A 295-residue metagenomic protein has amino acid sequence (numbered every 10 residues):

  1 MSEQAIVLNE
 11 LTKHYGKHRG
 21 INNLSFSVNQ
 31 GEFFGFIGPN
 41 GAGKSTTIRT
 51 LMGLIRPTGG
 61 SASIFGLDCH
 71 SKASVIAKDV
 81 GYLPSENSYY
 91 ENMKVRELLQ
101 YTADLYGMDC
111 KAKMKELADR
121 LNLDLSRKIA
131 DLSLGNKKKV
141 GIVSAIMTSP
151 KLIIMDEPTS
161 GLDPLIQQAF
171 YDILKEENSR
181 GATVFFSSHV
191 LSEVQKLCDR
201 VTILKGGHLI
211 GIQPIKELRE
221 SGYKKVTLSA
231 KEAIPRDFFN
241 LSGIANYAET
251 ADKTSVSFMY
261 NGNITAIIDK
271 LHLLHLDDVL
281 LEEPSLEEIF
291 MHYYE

Functional and structural regions predicted by a protein language model:
M1-Q4, E295: Short, Lys/Arg-enriched, disordered terminal segments
E3-I6, K13-K205, G211: ABC transporter nucleotide-binding domains
Q30, V95, I215, E283-L286: Structural motif detector for alpha-helix initiation sites
F170-F258: ABC transporter nucleotide-binding domain
M259-E295: C-terminal coupling/interaction segments
